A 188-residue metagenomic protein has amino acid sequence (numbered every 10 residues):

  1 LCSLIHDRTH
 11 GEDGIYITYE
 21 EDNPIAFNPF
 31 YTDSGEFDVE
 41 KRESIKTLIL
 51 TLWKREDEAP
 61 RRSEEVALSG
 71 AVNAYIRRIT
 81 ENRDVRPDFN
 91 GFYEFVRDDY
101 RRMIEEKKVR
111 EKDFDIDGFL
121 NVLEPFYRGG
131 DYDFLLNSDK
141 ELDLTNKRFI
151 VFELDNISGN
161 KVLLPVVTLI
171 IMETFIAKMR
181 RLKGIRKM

Functional and structural regions predicted by a protein language model:
L1-D13, I17-M188: P-loop NTPase motor domains
